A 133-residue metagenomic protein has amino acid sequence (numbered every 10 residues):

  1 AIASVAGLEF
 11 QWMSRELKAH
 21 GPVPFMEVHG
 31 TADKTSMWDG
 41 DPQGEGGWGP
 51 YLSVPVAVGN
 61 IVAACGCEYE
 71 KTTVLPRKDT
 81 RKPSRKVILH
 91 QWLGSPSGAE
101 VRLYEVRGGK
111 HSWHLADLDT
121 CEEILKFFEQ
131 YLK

Functional and structural regions predicted by a protein language model:
A1-V23, K34: Primarily recognizes the serine-hydrolase "nucleophile elbow" in alpha/beta-hydrolase and SGNH/GDSL folds
S14, E45-W48, H111-H114: Second-shell loop/turn segments in exported
E16-H20, G40-Q43, D119: Short, glycine/charged-enriched secondary-structure capping and boundary segments
A19, G49-S53: Short acidic-hydrophobic sequence patches enriched in Asp/Glu that either
F25-V28, L52, V62-K133: C-terminal catalytic histidine-bearing segment of alpha/beta-hydrolase fold enzymes
T31-K34, D41, G108-K110: Acidic beta-to-alpha connecting loop that harbors the catalytic carboxylate
W38-P50: Short, flexible/disordered intra-domain loops and linkers
